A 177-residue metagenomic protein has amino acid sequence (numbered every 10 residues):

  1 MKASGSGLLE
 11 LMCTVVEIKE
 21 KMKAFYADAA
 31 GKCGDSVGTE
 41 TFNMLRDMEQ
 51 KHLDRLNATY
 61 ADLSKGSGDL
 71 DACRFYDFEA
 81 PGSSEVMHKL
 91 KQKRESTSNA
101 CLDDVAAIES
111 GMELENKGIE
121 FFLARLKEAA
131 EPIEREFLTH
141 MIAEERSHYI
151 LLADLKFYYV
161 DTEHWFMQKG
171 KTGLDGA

Functional and structural regions predicted by a protein language model:
M1-A177: Non-heme di-metal
